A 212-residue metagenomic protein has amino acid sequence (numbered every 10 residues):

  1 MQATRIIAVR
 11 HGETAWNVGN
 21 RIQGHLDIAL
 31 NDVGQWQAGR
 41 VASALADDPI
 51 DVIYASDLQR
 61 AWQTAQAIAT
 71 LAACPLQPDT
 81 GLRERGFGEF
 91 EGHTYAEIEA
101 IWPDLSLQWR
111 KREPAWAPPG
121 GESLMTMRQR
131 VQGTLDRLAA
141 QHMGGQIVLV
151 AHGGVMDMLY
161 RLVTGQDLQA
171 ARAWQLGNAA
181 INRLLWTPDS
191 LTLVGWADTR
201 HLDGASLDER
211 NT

Functional and structural regions predicted by a protein language model:
M1-R5, F87-E97, A140-Q146, R161-T212: Acidic, low-complexity terminal tails and accessory targeting/binding regions of phosphate-metabolizing enzymes
I7, Q77-D79, V194: General small-molecule cofactor/ligand-binding pocket signal
I7-I68, A117-Q132: Loop-to-helix element that buttresses phosphate recognition and phosphoryl-transfer chemistry
T14, V155-M156: Short active-site segment of divalent metal-dependent hydrolases/proteases that encodes the spacing between
R40-S106: Phosphate-coordination/substrate-recognition cap region in phosphate-metabolizing enzymes
A67, M158-L162: Active-site signature of alpha/beta-hydrolase-fold catalytic machinery across serine- and Asp/Cys-nucleophile hydrolases
Q108-P118, G204-T212: Extended, charge-rich low-complexity interaction segments
H152: Short basic (Lys/Arg) and small-residue
